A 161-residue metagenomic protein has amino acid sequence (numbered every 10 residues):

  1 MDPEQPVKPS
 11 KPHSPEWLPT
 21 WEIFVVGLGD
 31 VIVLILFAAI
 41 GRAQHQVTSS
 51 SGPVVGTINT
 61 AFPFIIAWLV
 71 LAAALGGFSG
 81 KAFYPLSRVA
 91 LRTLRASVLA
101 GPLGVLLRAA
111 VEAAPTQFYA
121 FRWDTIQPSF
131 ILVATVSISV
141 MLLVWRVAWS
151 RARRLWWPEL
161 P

Functional and structural regions predicted by a protein language model:
D2-P161: Juxtamembrane/disordered regions of integral membrane proteins
